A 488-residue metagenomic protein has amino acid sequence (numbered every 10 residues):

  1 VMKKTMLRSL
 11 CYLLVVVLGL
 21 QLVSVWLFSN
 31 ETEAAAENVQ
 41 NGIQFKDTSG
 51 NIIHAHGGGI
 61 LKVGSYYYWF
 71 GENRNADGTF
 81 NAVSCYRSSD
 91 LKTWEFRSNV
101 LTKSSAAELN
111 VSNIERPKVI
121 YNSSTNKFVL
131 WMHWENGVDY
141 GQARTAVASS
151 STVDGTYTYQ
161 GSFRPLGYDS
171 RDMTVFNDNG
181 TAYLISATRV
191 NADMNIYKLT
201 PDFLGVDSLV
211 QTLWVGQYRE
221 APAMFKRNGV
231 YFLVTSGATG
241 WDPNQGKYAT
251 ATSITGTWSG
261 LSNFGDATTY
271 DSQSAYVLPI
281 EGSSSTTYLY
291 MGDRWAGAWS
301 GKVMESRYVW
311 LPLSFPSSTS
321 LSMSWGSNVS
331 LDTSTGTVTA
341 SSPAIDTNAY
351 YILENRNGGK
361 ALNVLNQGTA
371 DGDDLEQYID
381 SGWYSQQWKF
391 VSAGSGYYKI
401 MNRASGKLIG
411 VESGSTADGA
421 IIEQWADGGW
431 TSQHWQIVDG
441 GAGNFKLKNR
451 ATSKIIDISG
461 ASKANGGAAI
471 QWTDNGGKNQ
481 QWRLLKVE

Functional and structural regions predicted by a protein language model:
V1-T5, V25, K247, V303 (+2 more regions): Composition- and surface-driven signal marking solvent-exposed, interaction-prone regions in large proteins
M2-L14: Bacterial N-terminal signal peptides that target proteins for export
L14, L18-L22: Hydrophobic core
L22-A36: Sec-dependent signal peptide cleavage junction
E33-T347: Carbohydrate-active catalytic/glycan-binding domains of CAZyme proteins, especially the secreted or lumenal ectodomains
S341-E488: Lectin-like carbohydrate-binding module/patch detector with strong preference for beta-trefoil
